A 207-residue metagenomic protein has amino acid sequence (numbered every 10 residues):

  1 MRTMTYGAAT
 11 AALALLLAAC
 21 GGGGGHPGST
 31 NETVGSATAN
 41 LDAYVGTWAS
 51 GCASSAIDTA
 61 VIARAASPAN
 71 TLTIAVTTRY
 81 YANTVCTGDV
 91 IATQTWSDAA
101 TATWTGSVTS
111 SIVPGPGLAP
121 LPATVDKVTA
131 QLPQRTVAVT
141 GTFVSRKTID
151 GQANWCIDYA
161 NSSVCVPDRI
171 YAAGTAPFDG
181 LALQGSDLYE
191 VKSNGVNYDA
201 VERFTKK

Functional and structural regions predicted by a protein language model:
M1-A19: Sec-dependent bacterial lipoprotein signal peptides
Y6, G35-A39, N70-A75, V139-S145 (+1 more regions): Short, intrinsically disordered, charge-biased short linear motifs at domain edges
A14-A43, K207: Bacterial Sec-dependent N-terminal signal peptides
T30-I91: Short N-terminal edge-element motif at the start of the domain
T59-A63, N194-K207: C-terminal or late-domain output modules
R64-S67, L183-Q184, K206: Generic beta-strand structural signal
T77-Q184: Contiguous, well-ordered beta-strand patches that form the walls/edges of small beta-barrel/beta-sandwich domains
L181-A200: Short, exposed beta-strand-loop hairpins at the edges of beta-sheets in extracellular/periplasmic proteins
